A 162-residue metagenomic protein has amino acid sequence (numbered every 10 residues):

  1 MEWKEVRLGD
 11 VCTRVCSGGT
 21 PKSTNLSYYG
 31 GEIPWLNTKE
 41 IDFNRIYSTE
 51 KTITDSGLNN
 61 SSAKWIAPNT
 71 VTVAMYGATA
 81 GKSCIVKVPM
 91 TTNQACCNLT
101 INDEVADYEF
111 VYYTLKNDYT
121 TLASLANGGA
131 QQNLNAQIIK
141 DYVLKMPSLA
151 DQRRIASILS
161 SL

Functional and structural regions predicted by a protein language model:
M1, P34, I46, P89-M90 (+1 more regions): Residues that recognize and position ribonucleotide moieties
M1-G19, F43, D141-A156, S160: Non-catalytic DNA-recognition/assembly elements of restriction-modification systems
K4-F43, N59-S61: Low-complexity, Lys/Gly-biased intrinsically disordered segments
N37-T38, S48-K116, G128: A short beta-sheet element
I41, I53, I139: Hydrophobic pocket-lining residues within nucleotide cofactor-binding pockets
Q94, Q131-Q132, Q152: Glutamine-centric residue-chemistry signal
Q94-C97, Q137-D141, S157: Positions in alpha-helical segments
L115-L144: Specificity-determining recognition surfaces
